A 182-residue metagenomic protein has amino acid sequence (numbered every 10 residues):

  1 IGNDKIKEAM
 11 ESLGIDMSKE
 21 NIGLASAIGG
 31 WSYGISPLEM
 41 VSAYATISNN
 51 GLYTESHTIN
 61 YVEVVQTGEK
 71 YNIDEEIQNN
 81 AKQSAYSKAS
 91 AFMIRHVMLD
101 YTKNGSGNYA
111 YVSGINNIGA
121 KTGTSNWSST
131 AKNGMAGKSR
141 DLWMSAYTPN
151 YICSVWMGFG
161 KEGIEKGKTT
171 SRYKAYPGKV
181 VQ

Functional and structural regions predicted by a protein language model:
I1-N49, V97-D100: Active-site-adjacent helix/loop patches that line small-molecule binding or acyl-intermediate pockets
G34-Q182: A penicillin-recognizing enzyme superfamily signal
